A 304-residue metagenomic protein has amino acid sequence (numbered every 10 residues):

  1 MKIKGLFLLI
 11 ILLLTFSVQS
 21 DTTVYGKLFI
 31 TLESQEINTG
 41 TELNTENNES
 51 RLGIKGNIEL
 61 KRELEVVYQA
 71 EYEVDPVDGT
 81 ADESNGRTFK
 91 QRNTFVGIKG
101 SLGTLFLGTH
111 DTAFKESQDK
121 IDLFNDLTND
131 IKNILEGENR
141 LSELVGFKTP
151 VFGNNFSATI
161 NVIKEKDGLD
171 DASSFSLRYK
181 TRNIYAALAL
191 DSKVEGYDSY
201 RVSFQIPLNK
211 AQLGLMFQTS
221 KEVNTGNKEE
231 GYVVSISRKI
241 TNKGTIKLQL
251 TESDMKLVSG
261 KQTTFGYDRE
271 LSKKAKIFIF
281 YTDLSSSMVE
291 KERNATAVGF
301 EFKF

Functional and structural regions predicted by a protein language model:
T15-S17: N-terminal signal peptide c-region/cleavage motif recognized by signal peptidases
D21-E33, T41-E165, L169, R178-K180: Outer membrane beta-barrel
T22, R62-V66, L102-F106, G153-A158 (+4 more regions): Repeated loop/turn-to-beta-strand initiation elements of outer-membrane beta-barrel proteins
I30-E36, Y72-P76, D111-A113, V162-K166 (+7 more regions): Transmembrane beta-strands of outer-membrane beta-barrel pores
T41-S50, F89-R92, N139-E143, L169-S173 (+4 more regions): Residues that define the transmembrane beta-barrel architecture of outer-membrane proteins
K55-E59, K99-S101, K148-F152, R178-R182 (+4 more regions): Structural signature of outer-membrane beta-barrel channels/translocons
V145, R269-L271, D283, E292-F304: Outer-membrane beta-barrel "beta-signal"
A172-T264: Detector for outer-membrane/organellar transmembrane beta-barrel domains, recognizing the amphipathic beta-strand
